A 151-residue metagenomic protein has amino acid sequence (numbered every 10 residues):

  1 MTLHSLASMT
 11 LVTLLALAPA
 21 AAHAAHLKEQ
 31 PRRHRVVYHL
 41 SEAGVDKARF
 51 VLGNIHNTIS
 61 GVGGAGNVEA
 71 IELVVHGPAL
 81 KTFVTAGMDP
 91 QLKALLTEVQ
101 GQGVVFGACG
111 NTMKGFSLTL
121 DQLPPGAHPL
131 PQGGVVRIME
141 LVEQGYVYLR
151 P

Functional and structural regions predicted by a protein language model:
M1-T10: Bacterial N-terminal signal peptides that target proteins for export
M9-A18: Bacterial N-terminal signal peptides
A18, A65-N67, Q100, L123: Short, structurally constrained coil/turn elements that cap an alpha-helix or connect an alpha-helix to the following
A20-A24: Sec/Tat signal peptide C-region and signal peptidase I cleavage site
A25-E72, K81-T82: N-terminal secretory signal peptides
I71-H76, G107-G110: Short internal beta-strands
V84-P151: A cross-taxonomic marker for long C-terminal extensions/tails that follow the last structured domain
